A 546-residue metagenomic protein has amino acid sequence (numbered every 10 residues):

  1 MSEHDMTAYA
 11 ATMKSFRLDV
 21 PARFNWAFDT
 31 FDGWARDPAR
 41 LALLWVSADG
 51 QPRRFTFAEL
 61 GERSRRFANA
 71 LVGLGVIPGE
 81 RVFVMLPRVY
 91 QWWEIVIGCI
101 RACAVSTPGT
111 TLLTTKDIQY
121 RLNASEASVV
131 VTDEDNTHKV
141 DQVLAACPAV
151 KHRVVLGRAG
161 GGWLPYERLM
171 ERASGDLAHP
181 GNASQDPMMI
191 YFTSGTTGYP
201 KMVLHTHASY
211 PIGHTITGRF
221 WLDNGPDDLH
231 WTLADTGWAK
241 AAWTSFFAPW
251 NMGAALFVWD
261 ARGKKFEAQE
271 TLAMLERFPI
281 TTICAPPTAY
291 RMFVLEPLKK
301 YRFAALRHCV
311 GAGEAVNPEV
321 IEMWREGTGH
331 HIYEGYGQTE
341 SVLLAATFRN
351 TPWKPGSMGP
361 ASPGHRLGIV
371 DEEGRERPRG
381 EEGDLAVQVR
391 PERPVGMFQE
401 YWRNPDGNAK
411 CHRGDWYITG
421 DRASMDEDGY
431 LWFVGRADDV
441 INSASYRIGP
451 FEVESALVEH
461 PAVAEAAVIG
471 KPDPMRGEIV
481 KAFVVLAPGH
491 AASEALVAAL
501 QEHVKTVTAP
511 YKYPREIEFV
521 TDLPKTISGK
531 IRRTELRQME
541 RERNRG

Functional and structural regions predicted by a protein language model:
A39-L41, V155, G161, E171-F192 (+2 more regions): Conserved pre-ATP/AMP-binding loop-to-beta segment of ANL
R53-A58, M188-I212: Conserved AMP-binding A3 loop
G61-R66, E171, V203-G225, Y290-V294: Conserved structural elements of the adenylate-forming
G73-L74, I97, R101-E171, P488: Structural core segment of the AMP-binding/adenylate-forming
L113, V130-E134, E276, I283 (+6 more regions): AMP-binding/adenylate-forming catalytic core of the ANL superfamily
Y191, N251, I280-A285, V294-K354 (+2 more regions): Gly/Ser/Thr-rich phosphate-binding loop
P211-T232, T236-T281, E296: Conserved AMP-binding/adenylation subdomain of ANL enzymes
G364, R375-K410, I448: Conserved ATP/PPi-binding loop(s) of AMP-dependent carboxylate-activating enzymes
